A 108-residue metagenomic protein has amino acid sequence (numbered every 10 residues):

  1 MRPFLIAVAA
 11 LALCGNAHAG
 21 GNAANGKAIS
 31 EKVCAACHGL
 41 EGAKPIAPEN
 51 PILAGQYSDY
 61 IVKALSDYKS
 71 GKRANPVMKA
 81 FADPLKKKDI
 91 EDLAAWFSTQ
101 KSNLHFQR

Functional and structural regions predicted by a protein language model:
M1-V8: Sec-dependent signal peptide recognition, specifically the positively charged N-region followed immediately by
C14-N16: N-terminal signal peptide c-region/cleavage motif recognized by signal peptidases
G20-E41, Q56, F106: Sequence/structural segment immediately N-terminal to covalent heme-attachment motifs in c-type and related
N22, S30, Y57, A64 (+2 more regions): Stable alpha-helical elements in mature extracytoplasmic
K27, G42-K69, K79-P84: Gly/Gly-Pro-rich "capping" loops immediately C-terminal to redox-active cysteine motifs in periplasmic/lumenal
E31-G39, P51, K87-D92, S98-T99: Mobile acidic interaction elements
S70-R73, A82-R108: C-terminal capping alpha-helices of c-type cytochrome domains
